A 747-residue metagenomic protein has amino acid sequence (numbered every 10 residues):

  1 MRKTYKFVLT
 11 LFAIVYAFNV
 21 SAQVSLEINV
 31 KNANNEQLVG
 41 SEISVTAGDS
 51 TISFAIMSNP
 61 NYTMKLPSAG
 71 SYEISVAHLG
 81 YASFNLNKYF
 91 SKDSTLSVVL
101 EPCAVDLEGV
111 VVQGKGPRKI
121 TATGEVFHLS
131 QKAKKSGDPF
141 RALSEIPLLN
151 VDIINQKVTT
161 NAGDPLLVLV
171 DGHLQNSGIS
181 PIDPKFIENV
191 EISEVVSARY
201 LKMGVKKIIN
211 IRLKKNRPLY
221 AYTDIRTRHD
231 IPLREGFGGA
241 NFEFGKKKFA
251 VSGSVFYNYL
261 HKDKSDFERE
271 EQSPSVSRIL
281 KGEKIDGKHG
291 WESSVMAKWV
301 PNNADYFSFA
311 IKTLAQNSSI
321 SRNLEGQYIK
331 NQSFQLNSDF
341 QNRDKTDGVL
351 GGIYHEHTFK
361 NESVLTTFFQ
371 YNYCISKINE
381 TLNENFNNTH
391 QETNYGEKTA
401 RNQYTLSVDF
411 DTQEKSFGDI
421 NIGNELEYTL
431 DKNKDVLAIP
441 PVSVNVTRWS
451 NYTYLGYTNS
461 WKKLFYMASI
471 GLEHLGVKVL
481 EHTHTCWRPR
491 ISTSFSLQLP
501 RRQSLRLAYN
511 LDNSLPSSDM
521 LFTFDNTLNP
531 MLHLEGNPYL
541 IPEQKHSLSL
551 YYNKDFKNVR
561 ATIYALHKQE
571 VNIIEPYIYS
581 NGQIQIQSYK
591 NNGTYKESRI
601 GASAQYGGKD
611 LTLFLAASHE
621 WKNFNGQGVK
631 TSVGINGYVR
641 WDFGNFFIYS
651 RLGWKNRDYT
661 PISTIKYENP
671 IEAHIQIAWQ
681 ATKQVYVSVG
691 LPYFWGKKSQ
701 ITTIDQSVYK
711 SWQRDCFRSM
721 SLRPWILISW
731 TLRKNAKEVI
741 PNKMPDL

Functional and structural regions predicted by a protein language model:
S44, A77-Y81, T95-K132, I153 (+1 more regions): Short, acidic, small-residue-rich periplasmic hinge/interaction motif at the N-terminus of Gram-negative outer-membrane
D49-S53, N59, V111-K135, K157-L167: N-terminal periplasmic "start-of-domain" segments of outer-membrane beta-barrel proteins
T95-V99, G109, P139-A142, K157-T159 (+3 more regions): N-terminal periplasmic accessory domains that precede and gate Gram-negative outer-membrane beta-barrel machines
V151-V195: Periplasmic plug
L233-L260, V276-S321, T346-K360, G637: Transmembrane beta-barrel wall of Gram-negative outer-membrane proteins
G290-S318, Q341-H482, C486-R488, S492 (+3 more regions): Face-selective signature of the C-terminal outer-membrane beta-barrel domain
S494, D715-L747: Outer-membrane beta-barrel "beta-signal"
Q503, N513-T562, Q569, I586-R599 (+1 more regions): Outer-membrane beta-barrel signature, preferentially recognizing the C-terminal barrel domain of Gram-negative
